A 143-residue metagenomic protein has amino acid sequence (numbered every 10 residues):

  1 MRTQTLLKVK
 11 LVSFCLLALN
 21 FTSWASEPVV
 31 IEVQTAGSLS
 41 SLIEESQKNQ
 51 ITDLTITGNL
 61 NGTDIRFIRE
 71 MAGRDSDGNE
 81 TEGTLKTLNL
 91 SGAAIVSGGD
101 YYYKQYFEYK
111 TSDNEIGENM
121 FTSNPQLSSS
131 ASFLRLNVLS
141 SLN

Functional and structural regions predicted by a protein language model:
R2-L7, N20-N143: Solvent-exposed loop and capping/linker segments of extracellular ligand-binding repeat ectodomains
K10-N20: Bacterial N-terminal signal peptides
